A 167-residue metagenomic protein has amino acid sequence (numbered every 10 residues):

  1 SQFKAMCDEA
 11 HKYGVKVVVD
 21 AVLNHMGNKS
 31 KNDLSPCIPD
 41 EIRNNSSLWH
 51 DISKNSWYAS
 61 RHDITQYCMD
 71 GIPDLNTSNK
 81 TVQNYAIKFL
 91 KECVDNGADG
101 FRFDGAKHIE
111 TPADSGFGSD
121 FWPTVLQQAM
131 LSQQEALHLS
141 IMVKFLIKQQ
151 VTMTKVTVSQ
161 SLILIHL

Functional and structural regions predicted by a protein language model:
S1, C68-Q83, D99-F117: The substrate-binding groove and active-site-proximal loops of carbohydrate-active enzymes, especially glycoside
S1, L48-W49, N55, R61-T65 (+3 more regions): Broad hydrophobic/π-residue packing in well-ordered secondary structure
S1-D8, K12-K16, N24, R61 (+2 more regions): N-terminal structural segment of carbohydrate-active enzymes
Q2-F3, S56-I64, M69, S115-V125: Active-site-adjacent beta->alpha loops and helix N-cap segments on the catalytic face of soluble alpha/beta enzymes
C7-V19, H25, S35-E41, K88-L167: Active-site-proximal helices and loops of the catalytic beta/alpha 8
S30: Active-site-proximal N-terminal segment of extracellular/periplasmic enzymes that hydrolyze or transfer
D33-I72: Core domains of carbohydrate- and sulfate-ester-processing enzymes
